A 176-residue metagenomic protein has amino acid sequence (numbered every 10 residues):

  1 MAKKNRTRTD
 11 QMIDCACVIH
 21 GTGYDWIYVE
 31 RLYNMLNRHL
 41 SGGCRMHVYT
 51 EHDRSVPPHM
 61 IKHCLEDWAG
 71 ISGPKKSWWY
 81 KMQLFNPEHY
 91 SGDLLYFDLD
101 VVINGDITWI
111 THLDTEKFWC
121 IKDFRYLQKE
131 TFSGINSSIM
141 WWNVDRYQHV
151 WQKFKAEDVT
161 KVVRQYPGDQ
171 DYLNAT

Functional and structural regions predicted by a protein language model:
A2-S72, H89-Y90, V144: N-terminal anchoring/stem segment of glycosyltransferases
Q11, G42, K81, F97 (+2 more regions): Residues that flank catalytic or metal-binding motifs in active/ligand-binding sites
I27, P57-H59, G105-T108, W151: Short glycine-/acidic-enriched loop or helix-start segments at secondary-structure transitions that form or flank
R31, M35, H39, L84 (+1 more regions): Amphipathic alpha-helical segments that form well-ordered structural scaffolds and often line/cohere around active
M46, F85, D100, M140 (+1 more regions): A residue-level signal for conserved active-site and pocket-lining positions in enzyme catalytic cores
H47-M82, C120, R125-N136: Lumenal/extracellular "mature" regions of secretory-pathway glycan-modifying transferases
K62-C64, Y80-Y126, W142: GT-A fold catalytic core of metal-dependent nucleotide-sugar glycosyltransferases, centered on the diacidic
I139-T176: Catalytic core and acceptor-binding pocket of nucleotide-sugar-dependent glycosyltransferases
